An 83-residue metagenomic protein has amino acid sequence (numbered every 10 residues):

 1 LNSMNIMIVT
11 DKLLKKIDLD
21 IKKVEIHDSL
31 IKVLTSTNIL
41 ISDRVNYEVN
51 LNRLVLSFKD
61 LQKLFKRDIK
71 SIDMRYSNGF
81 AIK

Functional and structural regions predicted by a protein language model:
L1-K83: Charged, solvent-exposed interaction patches on well-folded alpha/beta domains that mediate macromolecular contacts
